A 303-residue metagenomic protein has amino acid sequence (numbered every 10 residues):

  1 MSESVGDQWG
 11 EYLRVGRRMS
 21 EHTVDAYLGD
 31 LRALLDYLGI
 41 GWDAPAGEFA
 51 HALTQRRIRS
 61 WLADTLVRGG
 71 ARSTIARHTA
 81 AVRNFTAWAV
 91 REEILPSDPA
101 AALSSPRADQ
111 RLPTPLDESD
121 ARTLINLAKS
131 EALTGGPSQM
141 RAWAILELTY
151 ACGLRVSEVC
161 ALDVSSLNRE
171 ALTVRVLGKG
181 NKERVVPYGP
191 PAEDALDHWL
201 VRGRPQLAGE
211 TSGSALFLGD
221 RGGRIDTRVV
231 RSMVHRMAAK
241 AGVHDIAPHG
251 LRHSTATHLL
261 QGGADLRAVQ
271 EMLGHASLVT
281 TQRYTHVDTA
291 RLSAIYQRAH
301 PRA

Functional and structural regions predicted by a protein language model:
M1-A303: Conserved catalytic core of the tyrosine transesterase superfamily
